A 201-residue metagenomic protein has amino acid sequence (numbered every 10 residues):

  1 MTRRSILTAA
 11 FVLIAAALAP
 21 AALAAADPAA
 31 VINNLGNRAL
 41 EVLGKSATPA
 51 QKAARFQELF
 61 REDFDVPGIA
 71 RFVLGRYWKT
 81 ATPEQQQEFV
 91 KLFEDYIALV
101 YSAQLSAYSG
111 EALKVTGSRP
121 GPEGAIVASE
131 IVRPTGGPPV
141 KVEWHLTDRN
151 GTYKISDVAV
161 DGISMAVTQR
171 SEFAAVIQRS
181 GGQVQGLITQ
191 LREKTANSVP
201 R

Functional and structural regions predicted by a protein language model:
R3-F11: N-terminal export leaders
A19-A21: N-terminal signal peptide c-region/cleavage motif recognized by signal peptidases
A26-L105: Early exported N-terminus immediately downstream of N-terminal targeting peptides
F93, G117-R119, I131-R133, W144-L146 (+1 more regions): A mature extracytoplasmic/lumenal domain signature
L99-V140, Q190-R201: Surface-exposed, charged secondary-structure patches
P139-V167: Short beta-strand edge/turn micro-motifs at domain boundaries
D157-R201: Low-complexity, intrinsically disordered terminal/linker segments enriched in charged and Gly/Pro repeats
